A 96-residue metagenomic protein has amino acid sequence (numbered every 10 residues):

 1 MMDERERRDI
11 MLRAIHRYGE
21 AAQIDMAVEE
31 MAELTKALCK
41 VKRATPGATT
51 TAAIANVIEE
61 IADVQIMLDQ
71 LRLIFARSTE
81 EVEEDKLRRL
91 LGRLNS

Functional and structural regions predicted by a protein language model:
M1-S96: Flexible "arm" and connector segments at domain edges
